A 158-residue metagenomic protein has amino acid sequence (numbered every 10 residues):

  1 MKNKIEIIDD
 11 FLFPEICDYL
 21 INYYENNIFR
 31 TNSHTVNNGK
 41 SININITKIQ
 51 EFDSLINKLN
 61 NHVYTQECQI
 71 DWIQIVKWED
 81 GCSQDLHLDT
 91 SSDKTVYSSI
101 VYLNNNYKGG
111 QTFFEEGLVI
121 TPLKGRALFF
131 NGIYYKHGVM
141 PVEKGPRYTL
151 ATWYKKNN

Functional and structural regions predicted by a protein language model:
M1-Q69, Q74, W78: Non-heme Fe(II)/2-oxoglutarate
I5-I7, V96-S98, T149: Intrinsic-disorder/low-complexity, polar/charged segments enriched in Ser/Thr/Lys/Arg/Asp/Glu/Gln
Y24, L59, S98-L103, N158: Short, Φ-rich (hydrophobic/aromatic) sequence segments
I70, S98, Y134: Short coil/loop residues immediately preceding or within conserved phosphate-binding loops of NTP-utilizing enzyme
I73-I75, S99-V101, L150-Y154: A structural signal for short, well-ordered beta-strand segments
G81-C82, S92-T95, N106-N158: Catalytic core of Fe(II)/2-oxoglutarate
D85-L88: Charged, surface-exposed interaction regions in soluble eukaryotic proteins
